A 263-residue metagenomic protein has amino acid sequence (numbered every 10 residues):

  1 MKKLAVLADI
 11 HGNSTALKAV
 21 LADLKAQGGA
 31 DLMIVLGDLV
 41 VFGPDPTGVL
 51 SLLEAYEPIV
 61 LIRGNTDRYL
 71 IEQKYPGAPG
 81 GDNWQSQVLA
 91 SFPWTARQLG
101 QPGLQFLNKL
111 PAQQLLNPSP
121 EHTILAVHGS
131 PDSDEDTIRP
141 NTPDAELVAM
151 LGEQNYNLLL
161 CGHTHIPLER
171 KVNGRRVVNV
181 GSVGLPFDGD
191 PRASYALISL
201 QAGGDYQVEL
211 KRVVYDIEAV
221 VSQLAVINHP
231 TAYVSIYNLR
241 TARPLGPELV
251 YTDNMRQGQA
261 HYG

Functional and structural regions predicted by a protein language model:
M1-A5, L116-L125, V172-R176, G204-Q207: Beta-strand-turn-beta hairpins that frame and shape the catalytic cleft of phosphate-ester-processing enzymes
K2-R97: Core catalytic region of metal-dependent phosphoesterases/phosphodiesterases, especially metallo-beta-lactamase-like
A8-I10, G37-L39, N65-R68, G129-P131 (+3 more regions): Active-site metal-binding loops of divalent metal-dependent hydrolases
L24-G29, Y56, P118-P120, E153-N155 (+2 more regions): Glycine-rich phosphate-binding loop signature in dinucleotide/nucleotide-binding domains
P79-G80, Q85-F92, R97-G100, Q105-L110 (+2 more regions): His/Asp/Glu-rich metal-coordinating catalytic cores of metallo-dependent phosphodiesterases/hydrolases acting on
D82-S86, P120-Q154: Active-site-proximal segments of metal-dependent phosphoesterases and phosphodiesterases across multiple
D144-V183: Anionic-ligand binding region
K171-G263: Acidic, His/Gly-rich catalytic cores of divalent-metal-dependent hydrolytic chemistry
